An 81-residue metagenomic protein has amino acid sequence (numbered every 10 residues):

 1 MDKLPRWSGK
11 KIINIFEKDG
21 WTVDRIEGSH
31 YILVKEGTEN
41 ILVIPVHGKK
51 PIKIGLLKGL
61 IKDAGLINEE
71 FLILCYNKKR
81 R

Functional and structural regions predicted by a protein language model:
M1-E27: N-terminal first-folded block
D2, H47, I61: Short, flexible active-site loop motifs that bind/organize anionic cofactors or intermediates
V23-L57: A short, structured beta-strand/loop element
K50-R81: C-terminal structural segments of small proteins and small subunits
